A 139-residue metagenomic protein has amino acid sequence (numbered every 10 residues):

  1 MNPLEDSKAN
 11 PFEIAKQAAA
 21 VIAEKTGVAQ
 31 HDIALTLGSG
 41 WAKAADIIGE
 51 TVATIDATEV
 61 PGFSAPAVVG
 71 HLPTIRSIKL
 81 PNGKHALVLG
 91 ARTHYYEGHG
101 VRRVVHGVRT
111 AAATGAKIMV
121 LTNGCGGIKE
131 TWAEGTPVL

Functional and structural regions predicted by a protein language model:
N2-L139: Metabolite-binding pocket within alpha/beta catalytic cores that recognizes anionic/polar moieties
